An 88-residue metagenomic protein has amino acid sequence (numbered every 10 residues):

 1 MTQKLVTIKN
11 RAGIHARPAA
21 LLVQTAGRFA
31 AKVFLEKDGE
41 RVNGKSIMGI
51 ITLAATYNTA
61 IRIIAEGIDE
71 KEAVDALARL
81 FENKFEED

Functional and structural regions predicted by a protein language model:
M1-L5, A60: Intrinsic-disorder/low-complexity, polar/charged segments enriched in Ser/Thr/Lys/Arg/Asp/Glu/Gln
T7-M48, T52-N58, E87: Compact, glycine-rich, soluble single-domain proteins
A54-D88: C-terminal structural segments of small proteins and small subunits
